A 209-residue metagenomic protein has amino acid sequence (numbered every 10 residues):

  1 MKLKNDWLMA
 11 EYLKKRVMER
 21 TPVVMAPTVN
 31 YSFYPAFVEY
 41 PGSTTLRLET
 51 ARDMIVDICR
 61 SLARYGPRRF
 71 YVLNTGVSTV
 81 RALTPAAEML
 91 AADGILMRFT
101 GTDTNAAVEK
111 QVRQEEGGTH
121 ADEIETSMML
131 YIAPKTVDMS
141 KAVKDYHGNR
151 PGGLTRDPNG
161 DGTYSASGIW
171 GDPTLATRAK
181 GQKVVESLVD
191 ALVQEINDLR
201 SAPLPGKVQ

Functional and structural regions predicted by a protein language model:
M1-E49, D53-F70, T75-Q209: Extended, histidine- and acidic-residue-enriched regions that form the cofactor-binding/catalytic faces
